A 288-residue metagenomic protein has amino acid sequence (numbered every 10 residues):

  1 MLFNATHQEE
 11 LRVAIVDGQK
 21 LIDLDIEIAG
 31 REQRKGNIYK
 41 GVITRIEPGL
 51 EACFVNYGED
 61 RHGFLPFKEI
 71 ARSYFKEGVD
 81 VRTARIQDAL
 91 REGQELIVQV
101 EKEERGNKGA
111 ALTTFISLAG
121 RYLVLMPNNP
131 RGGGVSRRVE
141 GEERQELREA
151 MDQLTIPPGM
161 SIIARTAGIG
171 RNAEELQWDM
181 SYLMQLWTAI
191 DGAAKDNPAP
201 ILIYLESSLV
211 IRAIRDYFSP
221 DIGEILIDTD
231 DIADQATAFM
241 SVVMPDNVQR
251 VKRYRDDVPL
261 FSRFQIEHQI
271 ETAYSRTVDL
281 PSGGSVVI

Functional and structural regions predicted by a protein language model:
M1-I288: DE-rich acidic low-complexity regions and acidic surface loops
